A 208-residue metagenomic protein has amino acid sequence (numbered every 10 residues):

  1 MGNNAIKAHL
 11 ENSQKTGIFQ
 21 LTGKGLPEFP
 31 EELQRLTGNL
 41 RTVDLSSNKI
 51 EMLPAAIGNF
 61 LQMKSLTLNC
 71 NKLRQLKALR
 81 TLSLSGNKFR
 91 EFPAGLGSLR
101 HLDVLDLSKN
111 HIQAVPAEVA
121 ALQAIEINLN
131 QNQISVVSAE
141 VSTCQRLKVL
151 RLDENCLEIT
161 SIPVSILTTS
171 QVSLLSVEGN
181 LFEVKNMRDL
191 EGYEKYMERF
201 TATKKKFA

Functional and structural regions predicted by a protein language model:
M1-V104, Q113-A117, A121-E126, S135 (+3 more regions): The feature captures the LRR N-terminal capping module
